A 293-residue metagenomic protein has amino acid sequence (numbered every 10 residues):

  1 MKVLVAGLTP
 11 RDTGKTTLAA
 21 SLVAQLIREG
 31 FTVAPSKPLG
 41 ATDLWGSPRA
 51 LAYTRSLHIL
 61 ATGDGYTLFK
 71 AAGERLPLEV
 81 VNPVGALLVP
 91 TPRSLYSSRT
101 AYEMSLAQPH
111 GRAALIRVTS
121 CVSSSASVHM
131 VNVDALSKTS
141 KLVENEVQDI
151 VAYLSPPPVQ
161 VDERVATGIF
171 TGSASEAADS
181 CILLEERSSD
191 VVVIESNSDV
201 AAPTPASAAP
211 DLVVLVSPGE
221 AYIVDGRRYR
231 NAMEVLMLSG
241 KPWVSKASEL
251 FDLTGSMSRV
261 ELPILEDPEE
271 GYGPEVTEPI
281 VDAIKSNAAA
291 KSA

Functional and structural regions predicted by a protein language model:
K2-T13, S21-A293: Flexible phosphate-sensing "switch/lid" loops adjacent to ATP/NTP-binding sites across phosphate-transfer
L18: Hydrophobic positions on the alpha1 helix immediately C-terminal to the Walker A/P-loop
